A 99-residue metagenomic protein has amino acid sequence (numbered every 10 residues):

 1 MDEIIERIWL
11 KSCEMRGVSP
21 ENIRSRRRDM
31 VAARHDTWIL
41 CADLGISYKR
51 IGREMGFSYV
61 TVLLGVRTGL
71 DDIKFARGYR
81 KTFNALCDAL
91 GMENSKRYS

Functional and structural regions predicted by a protein language model:
M1-K11, S99: Long, contiguous secondary-structure blocks with strong helical propensity
R7-R34: Short, Lys/Arg-enriched anionic-surface-contact patches
M30-I46: Short, amphipathic alpha-helical "recognition" segments used to contact nucleic acids or chromatin
R50-E54: Short alpha-helical "recognition helix" segments of helix-turn-helix
T61-L63: Helix-turn-helix DNA-binding helix
V66-R67, I73: DNA major-groove recognition helix of helix-turn-helix
I73-S99: Short Lys/Arg-enriched helix C-cap and helix-to-coil transition segments that create basic nucleic-acid-contact patches
